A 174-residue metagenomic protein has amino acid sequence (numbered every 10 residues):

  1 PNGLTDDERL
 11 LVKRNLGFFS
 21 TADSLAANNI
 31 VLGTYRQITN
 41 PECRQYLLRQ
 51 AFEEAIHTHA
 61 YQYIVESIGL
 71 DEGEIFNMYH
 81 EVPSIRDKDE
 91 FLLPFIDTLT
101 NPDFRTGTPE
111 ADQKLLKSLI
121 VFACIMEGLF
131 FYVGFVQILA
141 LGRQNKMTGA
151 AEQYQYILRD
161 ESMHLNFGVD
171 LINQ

Functional and structural regions predicted by a protein language model:
P1-Q174: Non-heme di-metal
